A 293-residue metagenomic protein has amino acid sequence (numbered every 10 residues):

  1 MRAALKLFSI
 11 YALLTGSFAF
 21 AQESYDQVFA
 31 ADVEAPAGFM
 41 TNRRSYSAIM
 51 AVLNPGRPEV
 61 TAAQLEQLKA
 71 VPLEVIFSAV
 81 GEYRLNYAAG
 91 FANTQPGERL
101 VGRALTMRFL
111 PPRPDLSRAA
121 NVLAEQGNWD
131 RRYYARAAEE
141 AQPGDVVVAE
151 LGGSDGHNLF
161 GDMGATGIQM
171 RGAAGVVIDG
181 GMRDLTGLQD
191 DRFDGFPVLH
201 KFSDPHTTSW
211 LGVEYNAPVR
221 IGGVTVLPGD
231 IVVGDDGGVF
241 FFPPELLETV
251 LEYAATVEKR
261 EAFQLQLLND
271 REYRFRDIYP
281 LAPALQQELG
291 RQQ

Functional and structural regions predicted by a protein language model:
R2-I10: Sec-dependent signal peptide recognition, specifically the positively charged N-region followed immediately by
A19-E23: Boundary at the C-terminal end of the N-terminal hydrophobic targeting segment
V52-G127: N-terminal low-complexity or amphipathic/hydrophobic leaders
A89-F91, V148-E150, V176-G180, V198-H200 (+1 more regions): General beta-strand structural signal in soluble alpha/beta enzymes
A135-G180: Extracellular/luminal Protease-associated
G167-H206: Ligand/cofactor pocket segment of small-molecule handling proteins
K201-Y279: Acidic, glycine-rich flexible loop/linker segments
